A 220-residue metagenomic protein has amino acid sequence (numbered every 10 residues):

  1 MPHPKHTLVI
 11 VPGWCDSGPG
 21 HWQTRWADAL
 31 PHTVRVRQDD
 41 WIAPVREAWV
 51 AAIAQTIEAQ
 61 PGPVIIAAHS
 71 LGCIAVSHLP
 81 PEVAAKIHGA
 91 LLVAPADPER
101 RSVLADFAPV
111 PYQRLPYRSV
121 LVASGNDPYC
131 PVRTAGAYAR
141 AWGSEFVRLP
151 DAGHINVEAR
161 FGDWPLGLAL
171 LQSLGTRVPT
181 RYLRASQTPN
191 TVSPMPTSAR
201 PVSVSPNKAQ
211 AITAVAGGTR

Functional and structural regions predicted by a protein language model:
P2-G62, T180, A185, S203-S205 (+1 more regions): Active-site catalytic motif of lipid deacylating hydrolases and related acyltransferases
D16-S17, P98-E99, G125-C130: Acidic catalytic loop of the alpha/beta-hydrolase fold
A27, G125-S144: Conserved loop-alpha-helix segment in the C-terminal half of the alpha/beta-hydrolase fold that carries the catalytic
H32-V34, R140-N156: Catalytic histidine neighborhood in serine/cysteine hydrolases with alpha/beta-hydrolase-type architecture
A48, V157-S173: Post-His helix in hydrolase/transferase enzymes
I66-S77: Gly/Ala-rich beta-loop-alpha elbow adjacent to hydrolase catalytic centers
A85-R101, R118: A conserved short beta-strand
L115-P116, V120-A123, D127: Short beta-strand/loop motif that positions the catalytic acidic residue of the alpha/beta-hydrolase fold
